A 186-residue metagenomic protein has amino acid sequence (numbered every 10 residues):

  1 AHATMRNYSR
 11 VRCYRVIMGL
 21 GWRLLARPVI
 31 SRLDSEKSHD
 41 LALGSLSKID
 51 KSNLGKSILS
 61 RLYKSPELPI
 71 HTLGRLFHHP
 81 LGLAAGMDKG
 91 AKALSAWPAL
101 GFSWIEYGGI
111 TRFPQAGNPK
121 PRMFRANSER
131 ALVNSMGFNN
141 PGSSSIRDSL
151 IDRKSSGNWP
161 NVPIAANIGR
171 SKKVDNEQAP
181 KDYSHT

Functional and structural regions predicted by a protein language model:
A1, M5-M18: N-terminal mitochondrial targeting presequence
G19, S57-L83, R147-N161: N-terminal amphipathic alpha-helix/helix-capping segment at the start of soluble metabolic enzymes
L20-I70, A131-N139, S143-S144: An N-cap/entry alpha-helix motif that binds or orients negatively charged groups
H79-A85, I105-Y107, I164-I168: Hydrophobic faces of well-ordered beta-strands that scaffold small-molecule active sites in alpha/beta enzyme cores
G86-D88, I110, G169-K173: Active-site beta-loop-alpha junctions enriched in small/polar residues
W97-P98: Non-catalytic positions within long, well-ordered alpha-helices that form the structural scaffold/packing of enzyme
G108-P163: A gly/proline- and charged-residue-enriched helix-loop-helix capping module
Q178-T186: Alpha/beta enzyme core
